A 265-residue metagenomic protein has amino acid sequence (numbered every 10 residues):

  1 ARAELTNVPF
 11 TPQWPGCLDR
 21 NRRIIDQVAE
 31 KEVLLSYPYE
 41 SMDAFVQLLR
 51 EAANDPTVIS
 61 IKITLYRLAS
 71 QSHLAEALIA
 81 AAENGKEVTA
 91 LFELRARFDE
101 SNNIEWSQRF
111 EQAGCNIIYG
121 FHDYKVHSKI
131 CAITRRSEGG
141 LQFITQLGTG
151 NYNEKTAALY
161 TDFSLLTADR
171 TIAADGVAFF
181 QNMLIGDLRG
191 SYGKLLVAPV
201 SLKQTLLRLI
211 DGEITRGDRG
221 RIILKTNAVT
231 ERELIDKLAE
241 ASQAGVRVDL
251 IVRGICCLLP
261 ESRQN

Functional and structural regions predicted by a protein language model:
A1-I222, E240-A244, G254-N265: N-terminal localization/anchoring segments of enzymes in phospholipid and broader phosphate metabolism
N227: Cofactor-pocket helix-loop regions in the catalytic cores of large enzyme subunits
R247-I251: Hydrophobic alpha/beta core scaffold segments
